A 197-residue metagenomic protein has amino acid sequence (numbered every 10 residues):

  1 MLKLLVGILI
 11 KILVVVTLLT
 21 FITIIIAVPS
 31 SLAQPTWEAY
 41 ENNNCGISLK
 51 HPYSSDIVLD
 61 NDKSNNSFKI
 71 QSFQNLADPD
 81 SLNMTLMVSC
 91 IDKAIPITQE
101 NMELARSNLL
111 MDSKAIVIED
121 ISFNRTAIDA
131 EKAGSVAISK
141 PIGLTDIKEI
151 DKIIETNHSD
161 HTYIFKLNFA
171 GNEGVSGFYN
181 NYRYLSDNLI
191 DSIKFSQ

Functional and structural regions predicted by a protein language model:
M1-V15: N-terminal Sec-pathway targeting helices
V15-I25: Bacterial N-terminal signal peptides
T23-P35: Sec-dependent signal peptide cleavage junction
L32-K69, A115, D120: N-terminal "mature-domain start" segment
E38-N44, Q71-L76, T126-A127, I154-T156: Short acidic-hydrophobic surface loop/beta-edge motif
Y53-I57, H161-Q197: Surface-exposed amphipathic alpha-helical segments
S64-S67, S89, K93, Q99-Y163 (+1 more regions): Signature of long, low-cysteine stretches enriched in small and polar/charged residues
S72-L104, K166-N168: A short acidic-to-branched-hydrophobic micro-motif
